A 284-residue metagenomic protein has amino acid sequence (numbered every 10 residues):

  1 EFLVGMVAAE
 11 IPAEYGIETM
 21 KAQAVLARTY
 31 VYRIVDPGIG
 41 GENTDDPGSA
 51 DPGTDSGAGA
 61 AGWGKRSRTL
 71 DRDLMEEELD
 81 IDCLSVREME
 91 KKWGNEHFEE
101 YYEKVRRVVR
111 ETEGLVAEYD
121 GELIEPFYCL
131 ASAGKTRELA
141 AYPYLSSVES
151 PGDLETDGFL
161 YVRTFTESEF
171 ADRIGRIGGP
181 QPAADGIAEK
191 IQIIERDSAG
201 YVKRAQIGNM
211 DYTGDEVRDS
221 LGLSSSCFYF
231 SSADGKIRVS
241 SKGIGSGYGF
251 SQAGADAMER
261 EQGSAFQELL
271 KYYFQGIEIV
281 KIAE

Functional and structural regions predicted by a protein language model:
E1-E284: Conserved, single-site charged/polar hotspot
